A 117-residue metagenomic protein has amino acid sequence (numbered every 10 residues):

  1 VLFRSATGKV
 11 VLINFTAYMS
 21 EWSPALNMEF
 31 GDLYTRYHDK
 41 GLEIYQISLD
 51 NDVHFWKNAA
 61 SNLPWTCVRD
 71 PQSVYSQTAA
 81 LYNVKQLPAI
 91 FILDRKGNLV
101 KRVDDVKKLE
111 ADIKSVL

Functional and structural regions predicted by a protein language model:
T7-K9, D39, V84-L87: Active-site acidic short loop of glycosyltransferases
L12-I13, I44, I90: Hydrophobic beta-strand anchors of alpha/beta hydrolase catalytic cores
N14-S20, L49: Aromatic-flanked redox-active Cys/Sec active sites in thiol-based oxidoreductases, especially the WC-centered
E21-A25, A89: C-type cytochrome heme c attachment motif
P24-S61, V74-A79: Structural microenvironment flanking redox-active thiols in thiol-disulfide oxidoreductases
T66-P71, V103: Short acidic-hydrophobic, aromatic-tinged amphipathic segments that line or gate anion-handling sites
V74-V116: Thiol/disulfide oxidoreductase modules built on the thioredoxin-like
